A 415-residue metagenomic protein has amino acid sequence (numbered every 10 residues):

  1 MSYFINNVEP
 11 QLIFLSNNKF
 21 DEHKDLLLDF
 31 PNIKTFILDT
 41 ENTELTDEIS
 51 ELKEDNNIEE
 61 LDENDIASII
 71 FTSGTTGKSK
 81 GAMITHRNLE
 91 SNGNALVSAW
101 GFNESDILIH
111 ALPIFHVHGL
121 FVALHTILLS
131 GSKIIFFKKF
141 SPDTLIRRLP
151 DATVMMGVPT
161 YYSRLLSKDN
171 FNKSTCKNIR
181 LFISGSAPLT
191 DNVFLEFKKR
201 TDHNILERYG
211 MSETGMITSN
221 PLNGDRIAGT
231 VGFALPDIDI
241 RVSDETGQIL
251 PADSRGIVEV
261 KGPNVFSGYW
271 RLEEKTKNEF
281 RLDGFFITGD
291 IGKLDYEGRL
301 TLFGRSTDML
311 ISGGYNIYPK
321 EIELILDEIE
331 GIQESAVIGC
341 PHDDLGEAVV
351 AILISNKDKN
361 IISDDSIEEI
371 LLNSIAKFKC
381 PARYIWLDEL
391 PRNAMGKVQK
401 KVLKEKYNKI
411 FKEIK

Functional and structural regions predicted by a protein language model:
M1-I5, N17-H23, S132-D151, I317-I322: ATP-dependent adenylate-forming carboxylate-activation enzymes
S2-Y3, I13-L15, G210, G262 (+6 more regions): AMP-binding/adenylate-forming catalytic core of the ANL superfamily
L12, N18-E63, D169: ANL superfamily adenylate-forming
L52-F71, K78, G101-I107: Conserved pre-ATP/AMP-binding loop-to-beta segment of ANL
A67-S91: Conserved AMP-binding A3 loop
E90-I107, F115-V154, K168-N170: Conserved AMP-binding/adenylation subdomain of ANL enzymes
A152-G157, L166-R226, D239: Gly/Ser/Thr-rich phosphate-binding loop
P188, R226-R271, E279, Y296: Adenylate-forming AMP-binding core of the ANL superfamily, especially NRPS adenylation
